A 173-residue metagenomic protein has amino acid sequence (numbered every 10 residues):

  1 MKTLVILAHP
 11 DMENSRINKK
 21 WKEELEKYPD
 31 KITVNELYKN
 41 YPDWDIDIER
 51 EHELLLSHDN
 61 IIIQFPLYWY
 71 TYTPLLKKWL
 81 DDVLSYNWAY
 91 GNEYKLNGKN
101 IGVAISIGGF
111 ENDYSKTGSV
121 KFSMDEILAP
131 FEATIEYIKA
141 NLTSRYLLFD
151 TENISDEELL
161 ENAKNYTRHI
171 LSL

Functional and structural regions predicted by a protein language model:
M1-N35, Y166-T167: N-terminal beta1-alpha1 ligand-phosphate binding loop
L4-I6, T33-N35, G102-A104, T143-Y146: Hydrophobic/aromatic beta-strand patches that form the interior of the parallel beta-sheet core in alpha/beta enzyme
R16-K20, I46, P74-K78, E157: Generic recognition of short, well-ordered alpha-helical segments
K22-Y28, L128-L173: Glycine-rich phosphate/pyrophosphate-binding loop and the adjoining helix
K31, I61, N141: Residue-level detector of anion-binding/catalytic polar loops
K31-D45: A short beta-strand-loop structural module common to alpha/beta enzyme folds
Y41-E49, S155-E158: Structural motif
E49-E132: Helix-loop-strand module that forms the ligand-binding subsite of alpha/beta enzymes
